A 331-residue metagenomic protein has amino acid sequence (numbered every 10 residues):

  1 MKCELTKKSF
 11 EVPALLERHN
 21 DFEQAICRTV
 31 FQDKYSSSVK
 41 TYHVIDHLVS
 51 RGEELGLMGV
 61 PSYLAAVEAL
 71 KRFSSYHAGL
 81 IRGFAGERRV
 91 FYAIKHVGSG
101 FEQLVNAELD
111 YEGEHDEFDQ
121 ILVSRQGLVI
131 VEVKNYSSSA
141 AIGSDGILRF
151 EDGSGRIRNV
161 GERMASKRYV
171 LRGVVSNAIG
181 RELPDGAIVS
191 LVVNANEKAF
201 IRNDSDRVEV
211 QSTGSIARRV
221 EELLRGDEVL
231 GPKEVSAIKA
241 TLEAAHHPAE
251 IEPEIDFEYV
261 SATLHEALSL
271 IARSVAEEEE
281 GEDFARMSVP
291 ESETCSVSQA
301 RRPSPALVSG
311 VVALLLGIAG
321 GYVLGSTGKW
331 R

Functional and structural regions predicted by a protein language model:
M1-E117, R125-L128, L148-R331: Surface-exposed interaction regions that form or flank ligand-binding interfaces
L122-L148: Active-site beta-strand-loop-beta-strand hairpin of nuclease catalytic cores that positions key catalytic residues
